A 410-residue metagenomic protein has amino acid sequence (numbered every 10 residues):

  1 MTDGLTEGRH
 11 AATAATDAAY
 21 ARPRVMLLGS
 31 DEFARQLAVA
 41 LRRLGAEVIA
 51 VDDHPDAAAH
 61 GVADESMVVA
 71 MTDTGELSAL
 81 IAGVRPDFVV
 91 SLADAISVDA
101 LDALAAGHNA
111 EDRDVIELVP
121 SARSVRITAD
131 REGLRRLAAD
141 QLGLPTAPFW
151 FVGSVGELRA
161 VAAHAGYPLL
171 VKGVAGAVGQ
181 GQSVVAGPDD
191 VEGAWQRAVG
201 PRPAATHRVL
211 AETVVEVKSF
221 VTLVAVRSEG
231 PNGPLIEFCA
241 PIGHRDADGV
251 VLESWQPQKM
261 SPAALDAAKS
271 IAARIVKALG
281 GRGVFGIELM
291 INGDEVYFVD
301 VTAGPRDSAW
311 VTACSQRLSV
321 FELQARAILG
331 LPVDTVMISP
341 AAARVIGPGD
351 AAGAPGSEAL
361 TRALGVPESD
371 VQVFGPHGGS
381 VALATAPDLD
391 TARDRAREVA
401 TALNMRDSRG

Functional and structural regions predicted by a protein language model:
M1-S124, A129, G156: ATP-binding N-terminal substructure of ATP-dependent carboxylate-amine bond-forming enzymes
T2, I127-V221, A225-A278, A386 (+1 more regions): Active-site nucleotide/adenylate-binding loops and adjacent lid/helix of ATP-dependent enzymes
R9-H10, R326-G410: Peripheral (often C-terminal) accessory segments that flank ATP-dependent C-N-forming ligase machineries
A225, E295-G304: A short beta-strand motif that forms the metal-chelation/ATP-contact edge of phosphoryl-transfer active sites
A225-G230, L289-G293, G375: Short, low-complexity Ser/Thr-rich regulatory SLiMs
G249-K259, D300-A313: Short, flexible active-site loops
D266-I287, N292, T302-D350: Active-site "cap" helix and flanking loop/linker of ATP-utilizing ligase/carboxylase catalytic domains
